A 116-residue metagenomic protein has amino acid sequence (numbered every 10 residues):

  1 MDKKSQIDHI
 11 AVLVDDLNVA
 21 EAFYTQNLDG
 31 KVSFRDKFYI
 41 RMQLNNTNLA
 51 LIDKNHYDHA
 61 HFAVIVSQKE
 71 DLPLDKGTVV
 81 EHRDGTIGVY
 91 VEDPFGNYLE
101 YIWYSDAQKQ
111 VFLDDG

Functional and structural regions predicted by a protein language model:
M1, L51-D53, V79: Short, flexible, glycine/charge-rich loop motifs used to bind or transfer phosphoryl groups or to couple energy/partner
D2-S5, A11-L49: Core segments of cupin and vicinal oxygen chelate
K3-Q6, N55-H59, R83: Short glycine-enriched loop/turn motifs at secondary-structure junctions
S5-I7, G77-T78: A short, structure-level motif marking secondary-structure boundaries and short turns
L13, A20, F34, N48-A50 (+4 more regions): A generic structural micro-environment signature that highlights single residues at secondary-structure boundaries
L17, F62-Y98, I102-G116: Vicinal oxygen chelate
G30-A60, V64-V66, L99-Y104: Conserved short beta-strand elements that form part of the metal-binding/catalytic scaffold of enzyme active sites
